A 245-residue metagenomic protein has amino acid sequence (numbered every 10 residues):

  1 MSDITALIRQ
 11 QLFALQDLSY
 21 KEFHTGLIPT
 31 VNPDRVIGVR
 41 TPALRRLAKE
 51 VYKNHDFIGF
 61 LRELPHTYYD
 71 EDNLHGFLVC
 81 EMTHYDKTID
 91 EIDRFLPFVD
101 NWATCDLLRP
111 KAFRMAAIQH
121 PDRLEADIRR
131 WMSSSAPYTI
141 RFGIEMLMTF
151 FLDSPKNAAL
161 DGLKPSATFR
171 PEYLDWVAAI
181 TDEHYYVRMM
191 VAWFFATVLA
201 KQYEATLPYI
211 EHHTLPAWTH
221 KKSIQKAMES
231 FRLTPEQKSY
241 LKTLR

Functional and structural regions predicted by a protein language model:
M1-R245: Alpha-helical scaffold domains
